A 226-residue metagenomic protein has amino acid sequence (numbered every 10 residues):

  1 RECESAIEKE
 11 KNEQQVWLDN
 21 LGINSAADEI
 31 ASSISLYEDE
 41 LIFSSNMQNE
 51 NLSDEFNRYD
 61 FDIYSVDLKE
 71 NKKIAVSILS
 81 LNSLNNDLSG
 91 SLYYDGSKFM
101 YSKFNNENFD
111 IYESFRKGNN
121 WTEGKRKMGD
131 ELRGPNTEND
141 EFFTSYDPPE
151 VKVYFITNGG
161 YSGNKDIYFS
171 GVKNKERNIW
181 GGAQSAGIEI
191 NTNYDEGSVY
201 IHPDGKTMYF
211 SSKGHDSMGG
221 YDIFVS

Functional and structural regions predicted by a protein language model:
R1-S226: Short, conserved micro-motifs composed of acidic
